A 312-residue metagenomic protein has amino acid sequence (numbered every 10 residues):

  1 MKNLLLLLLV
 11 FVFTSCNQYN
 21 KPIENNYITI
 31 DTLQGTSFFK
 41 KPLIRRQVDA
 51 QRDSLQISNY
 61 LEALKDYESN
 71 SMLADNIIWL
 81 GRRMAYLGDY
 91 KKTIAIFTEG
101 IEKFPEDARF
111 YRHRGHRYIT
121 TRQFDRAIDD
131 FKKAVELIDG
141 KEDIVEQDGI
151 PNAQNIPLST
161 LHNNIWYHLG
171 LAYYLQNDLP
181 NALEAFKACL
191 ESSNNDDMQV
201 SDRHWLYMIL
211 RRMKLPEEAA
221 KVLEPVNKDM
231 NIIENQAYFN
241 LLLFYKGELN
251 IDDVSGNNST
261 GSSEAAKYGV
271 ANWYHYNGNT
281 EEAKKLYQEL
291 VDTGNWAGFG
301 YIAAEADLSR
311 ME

Functional and structural regions predicted by a protein language model:
C16-W79, E312: N-terminal leader/linker segments that initiate helical-solenoid repeat arrays
Q56-N59, T93, A127, A182 (+2 more regions): Single-residue signature of alpha-solenoid repeat helices
Y60-A63, F97, F131, I138 (+2 more regions): Hydrophobic/aromatic packing residues within the alpha-helices of TPR/SEL1-like helical repeat arrays
S71, P105, D139, T160 (+3 more regions): Short coil turns that delineate tetratricopeptide repeat
R82, H116, L171, M208-L210 (+2 more regions): Residue-level recognition of tetratricopeptide repeat
